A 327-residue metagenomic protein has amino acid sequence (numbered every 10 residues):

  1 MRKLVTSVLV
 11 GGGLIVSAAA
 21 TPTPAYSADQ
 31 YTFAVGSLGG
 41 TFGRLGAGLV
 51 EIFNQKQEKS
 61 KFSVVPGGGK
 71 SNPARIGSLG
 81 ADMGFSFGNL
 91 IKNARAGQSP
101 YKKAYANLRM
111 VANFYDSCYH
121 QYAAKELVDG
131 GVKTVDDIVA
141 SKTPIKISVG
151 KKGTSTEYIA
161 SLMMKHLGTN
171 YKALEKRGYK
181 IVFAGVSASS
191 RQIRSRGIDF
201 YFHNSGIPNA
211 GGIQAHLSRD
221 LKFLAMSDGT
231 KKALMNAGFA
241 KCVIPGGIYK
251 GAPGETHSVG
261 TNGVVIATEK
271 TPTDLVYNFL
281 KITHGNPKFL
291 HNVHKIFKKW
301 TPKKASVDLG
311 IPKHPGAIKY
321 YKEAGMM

Functional and structural regions predicted by a protein language model:
Q30-L49, G68-G69, K152-T156: Extracytoplasmic "Venus flytrap"
A34-G39, Y122-A124, K142-T156, F183-A184 (+1 more regions): Short beta-strand->loop
T41-K59, A160-K165: Short, polar/charged alpha-helical segment
A47-G48, K70-D82, V182-F200, Q214-L217: Short helices/loops that flank or line small-molecule/ion binding pockets
S63-A74, N170-R191, G206-P208: Short helix-initiation/N-cap motifs at beta->coil->alpha
A106-G153, F279: A conserved helix-loop-strand patch within extracytoplasmic ligand-binding domains of the periplasmic binding
A188, S195, S205-P208, G212-S218 (+2 more regions): An extracytoplasmic/periplasmic, membrane-proximal ligand-sensing/linker region
K222-N278, P312-K313, Y320, A324: C-terminal lobe and pocket-closing loops of periplasmic/extracytoplasmic Venus-flytrap solute-binding proteins
